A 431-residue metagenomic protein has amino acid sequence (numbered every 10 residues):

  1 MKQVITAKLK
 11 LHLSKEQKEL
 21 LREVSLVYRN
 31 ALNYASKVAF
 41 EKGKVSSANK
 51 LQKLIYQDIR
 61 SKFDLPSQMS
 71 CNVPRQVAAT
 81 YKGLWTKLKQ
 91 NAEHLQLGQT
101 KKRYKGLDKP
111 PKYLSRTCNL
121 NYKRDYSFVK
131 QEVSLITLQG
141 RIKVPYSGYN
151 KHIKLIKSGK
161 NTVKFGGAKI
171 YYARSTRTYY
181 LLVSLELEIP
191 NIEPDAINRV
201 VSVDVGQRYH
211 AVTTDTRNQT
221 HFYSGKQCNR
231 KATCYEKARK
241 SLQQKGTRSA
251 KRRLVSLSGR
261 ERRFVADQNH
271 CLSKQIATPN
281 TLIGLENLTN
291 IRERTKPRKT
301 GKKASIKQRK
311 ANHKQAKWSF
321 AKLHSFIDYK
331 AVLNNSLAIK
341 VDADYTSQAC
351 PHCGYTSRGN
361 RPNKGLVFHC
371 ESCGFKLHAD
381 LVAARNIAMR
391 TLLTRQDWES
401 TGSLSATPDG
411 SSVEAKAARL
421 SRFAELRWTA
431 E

Functional and structural regions predicted by a protein language model:
M1, H152-I153, E193: Short aromatic-glycine motifs in intrinsically disordered, low-complexity regions
M1-V73, Y81, K89: Long, compositionally biased intrinsically disordered regions
V4-T6, E19, R177-E431: Positively charged, helix-rich recognition surfaces that bind polyanionic ligands
H12-K18, L138-G140, S147-Y149, S158 (+4 more regions): Generic structural motif
A35, N72-L84, L381-T391: Stable alpha-helical structural segments in soluble proteins, enriched in small hydrophobic residues
L51-S175, G225, H313, K317: Acidic carboxylate diad motif detector
